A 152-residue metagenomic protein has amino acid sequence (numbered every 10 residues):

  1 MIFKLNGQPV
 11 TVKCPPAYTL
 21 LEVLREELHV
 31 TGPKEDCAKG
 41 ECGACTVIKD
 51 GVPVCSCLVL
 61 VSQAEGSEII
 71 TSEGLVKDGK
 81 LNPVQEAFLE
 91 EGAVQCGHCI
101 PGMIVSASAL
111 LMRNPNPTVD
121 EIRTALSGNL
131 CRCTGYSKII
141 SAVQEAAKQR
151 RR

Functional and structural regions predicted by a protein language model:
M1-R152: Signature of N-terminal electron-transfer/Fe-S-associated modules in redox systems
